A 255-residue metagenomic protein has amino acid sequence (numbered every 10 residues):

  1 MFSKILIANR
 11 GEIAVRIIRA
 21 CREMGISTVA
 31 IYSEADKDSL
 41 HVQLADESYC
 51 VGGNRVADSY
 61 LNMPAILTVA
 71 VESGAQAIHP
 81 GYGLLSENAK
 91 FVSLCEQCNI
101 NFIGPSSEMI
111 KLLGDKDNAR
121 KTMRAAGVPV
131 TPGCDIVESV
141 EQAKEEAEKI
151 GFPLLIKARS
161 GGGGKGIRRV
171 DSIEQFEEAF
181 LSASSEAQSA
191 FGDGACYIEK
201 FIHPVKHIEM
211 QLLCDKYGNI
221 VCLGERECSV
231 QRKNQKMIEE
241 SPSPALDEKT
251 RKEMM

Functional and structural regions predicted by a protein language model:
M1-M255: N-terminal beta-alpha lobe that positions the nucleotide/phosphoryl donor in ATP/NTP-coupled carboxylate activation
